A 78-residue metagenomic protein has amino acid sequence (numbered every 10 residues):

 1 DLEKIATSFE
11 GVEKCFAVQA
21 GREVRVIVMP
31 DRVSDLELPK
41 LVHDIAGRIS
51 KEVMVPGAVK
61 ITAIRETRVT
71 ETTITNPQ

Functional and structural regions predicted by a protein language model:
D1-Q78: Divalent metal-dependent phosphate-bond-processing catalytic cores, especially two-metal-ion Mg2+/Mn2+ enzymes that act
